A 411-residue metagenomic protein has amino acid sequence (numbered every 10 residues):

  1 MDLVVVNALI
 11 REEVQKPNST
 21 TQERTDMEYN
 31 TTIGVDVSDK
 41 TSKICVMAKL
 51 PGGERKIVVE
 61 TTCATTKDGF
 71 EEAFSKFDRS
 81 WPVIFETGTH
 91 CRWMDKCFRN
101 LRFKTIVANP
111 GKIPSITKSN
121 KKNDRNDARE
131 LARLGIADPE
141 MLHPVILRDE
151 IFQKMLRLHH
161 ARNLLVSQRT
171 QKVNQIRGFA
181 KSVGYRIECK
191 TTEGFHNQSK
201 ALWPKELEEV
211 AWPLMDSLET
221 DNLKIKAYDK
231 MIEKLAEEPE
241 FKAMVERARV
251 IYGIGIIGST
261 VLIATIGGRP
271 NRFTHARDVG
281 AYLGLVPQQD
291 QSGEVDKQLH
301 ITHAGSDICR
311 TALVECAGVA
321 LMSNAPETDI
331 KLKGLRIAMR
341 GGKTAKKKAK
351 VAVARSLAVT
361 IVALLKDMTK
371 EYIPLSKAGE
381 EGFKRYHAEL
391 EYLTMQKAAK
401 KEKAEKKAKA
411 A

Functional and structural regions predicted by a protein language model:
M1-N30, G52-K56, E60, E381-G382 (+1 more regions): Intrinsically disordered, low-complexity and often Lys/Arg-enriched segments
D2, H160-R247, E381: Glycine-rich, often acidic, oxyanion-interacting loops/wings at catalytic, nucleic-acid, or phospho-protein interfaces
E28-K49, L131, L165: Gly/Thr-rich phosphate-binding beta-strand-loop-beta motif of the actin/hexokinase/Hsp70
P51-W81: Nucleic-acid-processing active sites and adjacent nucleic-acid-binding tracks, predominantly divalent metal-dependent
I106-P144, Q198-S199, V295-A304: Short alpha-helix plus adjacent loop in nuclease-associated cores
D138-L156: Short, charge-rich amphipathic alpha-helices with coiled-coil/heptad character
E246, V250, I256-G342, K346: Phosphate-backbone recognition surface of nucleic-acid-processing proteins
E294, L335-A411: Low-complexity, acidic/Ser/Thr- and charged residue-rich accessory regions of DNA metabolism proteins
